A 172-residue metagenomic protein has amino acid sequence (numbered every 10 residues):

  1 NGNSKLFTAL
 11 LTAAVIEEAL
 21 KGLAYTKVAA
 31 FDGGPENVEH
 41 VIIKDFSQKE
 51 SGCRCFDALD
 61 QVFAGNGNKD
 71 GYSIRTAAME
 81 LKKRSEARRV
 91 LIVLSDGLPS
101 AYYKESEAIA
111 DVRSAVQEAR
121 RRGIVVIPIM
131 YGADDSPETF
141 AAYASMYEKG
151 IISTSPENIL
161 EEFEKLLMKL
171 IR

Functional and structural regions predicted by a protein language model:
N1-R172: Acidic, glycine-rich A-domain
